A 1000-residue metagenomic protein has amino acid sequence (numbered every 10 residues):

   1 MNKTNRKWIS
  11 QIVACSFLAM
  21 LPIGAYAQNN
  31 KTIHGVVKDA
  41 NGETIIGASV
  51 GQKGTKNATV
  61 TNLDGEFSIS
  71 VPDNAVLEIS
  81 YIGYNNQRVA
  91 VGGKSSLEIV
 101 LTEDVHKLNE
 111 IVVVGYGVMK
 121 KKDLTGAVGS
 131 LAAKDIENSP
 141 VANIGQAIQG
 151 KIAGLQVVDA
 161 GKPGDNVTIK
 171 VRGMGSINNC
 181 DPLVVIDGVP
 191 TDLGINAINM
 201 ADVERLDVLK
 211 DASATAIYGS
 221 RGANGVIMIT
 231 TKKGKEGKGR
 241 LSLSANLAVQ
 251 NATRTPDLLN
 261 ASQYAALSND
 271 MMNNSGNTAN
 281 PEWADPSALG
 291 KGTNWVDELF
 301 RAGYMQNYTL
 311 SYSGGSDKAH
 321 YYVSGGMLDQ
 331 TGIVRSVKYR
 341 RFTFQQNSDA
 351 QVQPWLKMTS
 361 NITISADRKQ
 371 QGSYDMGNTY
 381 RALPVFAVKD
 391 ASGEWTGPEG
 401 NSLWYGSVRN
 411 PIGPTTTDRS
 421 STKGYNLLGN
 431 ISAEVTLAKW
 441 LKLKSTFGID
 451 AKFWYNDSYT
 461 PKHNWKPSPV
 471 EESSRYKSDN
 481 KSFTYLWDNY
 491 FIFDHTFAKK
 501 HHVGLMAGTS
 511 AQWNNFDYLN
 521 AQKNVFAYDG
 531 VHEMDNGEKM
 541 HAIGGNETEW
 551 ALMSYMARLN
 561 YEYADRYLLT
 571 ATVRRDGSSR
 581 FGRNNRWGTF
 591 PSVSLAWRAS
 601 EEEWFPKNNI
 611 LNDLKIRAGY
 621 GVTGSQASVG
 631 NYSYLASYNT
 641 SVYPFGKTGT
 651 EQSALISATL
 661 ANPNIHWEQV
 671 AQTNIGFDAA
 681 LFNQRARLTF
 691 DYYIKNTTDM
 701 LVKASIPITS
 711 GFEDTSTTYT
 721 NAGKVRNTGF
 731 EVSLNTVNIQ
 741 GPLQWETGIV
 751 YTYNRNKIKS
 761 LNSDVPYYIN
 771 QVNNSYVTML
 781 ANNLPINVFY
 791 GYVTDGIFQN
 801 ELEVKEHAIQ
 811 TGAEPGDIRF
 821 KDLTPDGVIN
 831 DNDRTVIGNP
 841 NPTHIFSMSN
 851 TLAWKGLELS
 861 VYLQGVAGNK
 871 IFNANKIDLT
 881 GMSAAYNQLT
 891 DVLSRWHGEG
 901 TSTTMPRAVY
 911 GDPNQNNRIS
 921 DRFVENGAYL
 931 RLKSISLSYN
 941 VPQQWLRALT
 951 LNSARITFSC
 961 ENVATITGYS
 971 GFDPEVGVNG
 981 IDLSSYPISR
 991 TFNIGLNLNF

Functional and structural regions predicted by a protein language model:
M1-Q345, A350-Q353, K357-N361, S365 (+7 more regions): Short, small/polar-rich motifs associated with maturation and membrane association, primarily at protein termini
K121-K122, I217-G219, G237-K238, A252-R254 (+5 more regions): Switch/connector loops and helix/strand junctions flanking conserved nucleotide-binding motifs in nucleotide-processing
I136, M174, D181, S275 (+7 more regions): Extracellular/periplasmic, surface-exposed regions of secreted and cell-surface proteins
S242-G290, T720, I739-P840, T880: Conserved small-residue
N274-K291, M305-T309, M376-I412, R419: Acidic, glycine-rich flexible loop segments
A284, V296, P467, K539 (+5 more regions): Extracytoplasmic gating/loop element in the C-terminal half of outer-membrane beta-barrel translocons and assembly
N839-F872: Glycine-rich, aromatic-lined ligand/substrate-binding cores of catalytic and carbohydrate-binding domains
